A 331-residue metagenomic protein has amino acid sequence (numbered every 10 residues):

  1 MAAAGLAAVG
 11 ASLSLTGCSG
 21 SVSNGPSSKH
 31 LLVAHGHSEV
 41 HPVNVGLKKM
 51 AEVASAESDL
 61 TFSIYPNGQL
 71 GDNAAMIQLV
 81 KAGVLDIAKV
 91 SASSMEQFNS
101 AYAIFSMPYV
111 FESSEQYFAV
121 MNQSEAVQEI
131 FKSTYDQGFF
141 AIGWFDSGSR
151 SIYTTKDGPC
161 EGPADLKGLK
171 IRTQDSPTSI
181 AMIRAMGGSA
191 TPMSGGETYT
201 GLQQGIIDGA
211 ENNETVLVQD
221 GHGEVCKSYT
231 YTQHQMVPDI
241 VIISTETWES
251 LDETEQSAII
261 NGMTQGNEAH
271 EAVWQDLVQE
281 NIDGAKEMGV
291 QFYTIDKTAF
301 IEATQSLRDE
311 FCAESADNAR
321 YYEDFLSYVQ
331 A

Functional and structural regions predicted by a protein language model:
M1-A3: N-terminal export leaders
G5-V9, S19-S114, Y135, F140-A331: N-terminal secretory/targeting leader peptides
L13-G17: C-terminal motif of bacterial Sec signal peptides marking the signal peptidase cleavage site
S114-F131: A gly/proline- and charged-residue-enriched helix-loop-helix capping module
